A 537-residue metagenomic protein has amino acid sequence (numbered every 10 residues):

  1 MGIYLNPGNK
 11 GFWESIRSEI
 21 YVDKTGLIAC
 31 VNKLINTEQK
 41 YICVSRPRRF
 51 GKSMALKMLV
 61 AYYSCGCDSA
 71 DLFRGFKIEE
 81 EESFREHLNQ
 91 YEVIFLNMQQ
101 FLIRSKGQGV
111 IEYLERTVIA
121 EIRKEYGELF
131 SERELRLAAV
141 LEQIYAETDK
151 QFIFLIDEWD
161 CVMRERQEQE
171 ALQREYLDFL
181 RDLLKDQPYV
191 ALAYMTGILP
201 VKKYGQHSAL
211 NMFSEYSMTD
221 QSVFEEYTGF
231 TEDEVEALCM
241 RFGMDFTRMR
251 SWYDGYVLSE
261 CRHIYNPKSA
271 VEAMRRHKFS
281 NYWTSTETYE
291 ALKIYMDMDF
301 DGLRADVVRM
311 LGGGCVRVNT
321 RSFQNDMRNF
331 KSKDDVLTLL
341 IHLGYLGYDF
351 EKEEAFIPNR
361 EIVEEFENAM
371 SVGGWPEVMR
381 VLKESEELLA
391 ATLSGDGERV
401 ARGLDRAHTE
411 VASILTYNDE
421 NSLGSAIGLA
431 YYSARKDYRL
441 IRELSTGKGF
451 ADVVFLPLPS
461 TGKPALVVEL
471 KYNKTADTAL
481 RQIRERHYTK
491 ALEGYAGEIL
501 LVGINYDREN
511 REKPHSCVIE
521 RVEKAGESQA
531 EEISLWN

Functional and structural regions predicted by a protein language model:
M1-D419, A434-D437: Phosphate-binding site recognition
Q143-T148, R435-T461: Active-site metal-binding core of divalent-cation-utilizing nuclease and nuclease-like domains
R174-D178, Y472-T489: Mg2+/Mn2+-dependent nuclease catalytic core
G229, V453, I533-W536: N-terminal intrinsically disordered, cationic/polar leader segments that include organellar targeting peptides
I427, A451-F455, P464-Y472, R486: Conserved catalytic cores of phosphodiester-cleaving nucleases, focusing on short active-site segments
Y431-R439, G494-A496: Short secondary-structure junctions
A491, G497-N537: Domain-level recognition of nuclease-like catalytic cores that cleave nucleotide substrates
